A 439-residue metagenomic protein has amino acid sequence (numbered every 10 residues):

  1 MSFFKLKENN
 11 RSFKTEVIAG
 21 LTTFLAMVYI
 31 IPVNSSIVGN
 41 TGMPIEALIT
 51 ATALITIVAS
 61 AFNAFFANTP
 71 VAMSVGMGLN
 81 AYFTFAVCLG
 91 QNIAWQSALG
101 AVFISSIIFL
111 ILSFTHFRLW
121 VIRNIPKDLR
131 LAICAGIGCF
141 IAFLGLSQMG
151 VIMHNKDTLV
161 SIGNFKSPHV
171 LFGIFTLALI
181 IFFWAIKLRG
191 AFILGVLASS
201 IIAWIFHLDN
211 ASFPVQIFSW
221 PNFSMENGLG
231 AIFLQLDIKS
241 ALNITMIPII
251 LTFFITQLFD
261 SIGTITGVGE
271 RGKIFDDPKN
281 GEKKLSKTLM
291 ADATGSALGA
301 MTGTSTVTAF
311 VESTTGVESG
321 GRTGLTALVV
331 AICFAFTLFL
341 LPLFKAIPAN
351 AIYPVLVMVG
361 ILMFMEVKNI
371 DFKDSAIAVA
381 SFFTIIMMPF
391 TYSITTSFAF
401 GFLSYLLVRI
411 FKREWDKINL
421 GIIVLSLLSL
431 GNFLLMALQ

Functional and structural regions predicted by a protein language model:
M1-A47, V160-I162, V196-S286, S429-G431: Helix-loop-helix hairpins and the membrane-proximal interhelical loops of multi-pass alpha-helical transport proteins
M1-N34, I55, V75-F85, L89-C134 (+1 more regions): Helix-loop-helix junctions within the multi-pass membrane cores of secondary transporters/permeases
V17, I37, V121, G190 (+3 more regions): Residue-level signature of catalytic and energy-coupling elements of molecular machines, predominantly ATP/GTP-dependent
S36-A47, A86-S97, I244-I247, P348 (+1 more regions): Helix-coil boundary and interhelical linker segments in multi-pass alpha-helical membrane proteins
G39, A64, N68, A72 (+9 more regions): Transmembrane helix-loop junctions in multipass membrane proteins, especially transporters and channels
T41-A61: Loop-to-helix transition at the N-terminal end of transmembrane alpha-helices
A59-V71, F182-K187, T252-D260, D292-T302 (+3 more regions): Transmembrane alpha-helix interface/packing and boundary motifs in multi-pass membrane proteins, characterized by
Q91-I205, D209, L328-Q439: Membrane-embedded alpha-helical modules
